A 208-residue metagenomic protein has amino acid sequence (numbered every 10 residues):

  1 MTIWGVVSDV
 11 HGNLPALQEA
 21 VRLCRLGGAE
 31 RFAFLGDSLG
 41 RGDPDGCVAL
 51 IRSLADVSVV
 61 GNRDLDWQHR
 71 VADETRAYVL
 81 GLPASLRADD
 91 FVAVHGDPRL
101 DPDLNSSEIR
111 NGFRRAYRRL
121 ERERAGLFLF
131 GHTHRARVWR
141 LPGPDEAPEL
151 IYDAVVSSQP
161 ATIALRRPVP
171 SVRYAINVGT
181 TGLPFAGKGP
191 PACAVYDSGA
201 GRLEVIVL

Functional and structural regions predicted by a protein language model:
M1-G5, L86-A93, V169-A175: Beta-strand-turn-beta hairpins that frame and shape the catalytic cleft of phosphate-ester-processing enzymes
T2-A88: Core catalytic region of metal-dependent phosphoesterases/phosphodiesterases, especially metallo-beta-lactamase-like
H11-A16, L39-D43, L65-Q68, R99-D101 (+3 more regions): Active-site environment of divalent metal-dependent phosphoester hydrolases
C24-G28, E74-P148: His/acidic metal-ligating clusters that form di-metal
L50-L54, E121, P168, Y196: Short, conserved loop/helix-junction motifs that constitute active-site signature segments in enzyme catalytic cores
V57, L127, R173-A175: Structural motif
G143-L208: Acidic, His/Gly-rich catalytic cores of divalent-metal-dependent hydrolytic chemistry
